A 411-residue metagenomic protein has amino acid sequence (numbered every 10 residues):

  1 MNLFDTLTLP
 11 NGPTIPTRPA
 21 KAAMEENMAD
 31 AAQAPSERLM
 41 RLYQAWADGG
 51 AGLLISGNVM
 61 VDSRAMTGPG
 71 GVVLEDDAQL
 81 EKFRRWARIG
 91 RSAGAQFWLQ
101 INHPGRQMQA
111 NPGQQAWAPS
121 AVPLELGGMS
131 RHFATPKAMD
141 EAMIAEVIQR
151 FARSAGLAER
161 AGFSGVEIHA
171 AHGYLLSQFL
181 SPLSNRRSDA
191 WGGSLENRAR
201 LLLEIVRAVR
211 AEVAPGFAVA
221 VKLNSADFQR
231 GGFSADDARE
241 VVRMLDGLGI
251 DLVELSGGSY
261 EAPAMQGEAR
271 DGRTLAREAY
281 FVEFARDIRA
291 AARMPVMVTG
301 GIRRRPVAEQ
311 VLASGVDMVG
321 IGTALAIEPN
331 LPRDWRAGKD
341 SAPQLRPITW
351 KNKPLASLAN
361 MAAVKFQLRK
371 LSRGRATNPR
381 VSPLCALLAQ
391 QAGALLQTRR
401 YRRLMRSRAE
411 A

Functional and structural regions predicted by a protein language model:
M1-A411: Flavin-dependent oxidoreductase catalytic cores
